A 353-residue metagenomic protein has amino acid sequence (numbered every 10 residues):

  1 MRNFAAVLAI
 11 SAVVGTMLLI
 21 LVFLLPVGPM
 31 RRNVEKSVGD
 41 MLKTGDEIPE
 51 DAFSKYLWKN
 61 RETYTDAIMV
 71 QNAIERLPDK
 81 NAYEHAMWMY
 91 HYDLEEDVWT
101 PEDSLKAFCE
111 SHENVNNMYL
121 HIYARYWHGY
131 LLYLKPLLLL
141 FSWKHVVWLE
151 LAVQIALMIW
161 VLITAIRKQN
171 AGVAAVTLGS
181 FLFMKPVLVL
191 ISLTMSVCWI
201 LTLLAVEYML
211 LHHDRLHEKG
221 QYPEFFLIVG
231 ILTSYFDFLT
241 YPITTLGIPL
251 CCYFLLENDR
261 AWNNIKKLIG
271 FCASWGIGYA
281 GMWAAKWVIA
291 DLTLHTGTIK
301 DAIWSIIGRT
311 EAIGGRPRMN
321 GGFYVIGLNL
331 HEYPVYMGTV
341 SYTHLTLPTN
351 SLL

Functional and structural regions predicted by a protein language model:
D46-Y123: Interfacial juxtamembrane loops and adjacent helix segments that form the catalytic/substrate-binding surfaces
R125, L131-E150: Juxtamembrane segments of multi-pass membrane glycosylation machinery that transfer sugars from lipid-linked donors
W127-H128, S180-D214, E218-Q221, Y235-Y241: Membrane-interface micro-motifs in multi-pass membrane enzymes
L151-A175: Transmembrane-helix motifs of polytopic, lipid-linked glycan transferases
E207-M209, T244-F271: Perimembrane helix-loop-helix junctions
Y222-P249, K267-A280: Membrane-interface alpha helices of multi-pass inner-membrane proteins
L268-S341: Membrane-lumen/periplasm interface segments of specific transmembrane helices in polyprenyl phosphate-linked
T343-T349: Conserved small/polar residues in nucleotide/adenosyl-binding loops
